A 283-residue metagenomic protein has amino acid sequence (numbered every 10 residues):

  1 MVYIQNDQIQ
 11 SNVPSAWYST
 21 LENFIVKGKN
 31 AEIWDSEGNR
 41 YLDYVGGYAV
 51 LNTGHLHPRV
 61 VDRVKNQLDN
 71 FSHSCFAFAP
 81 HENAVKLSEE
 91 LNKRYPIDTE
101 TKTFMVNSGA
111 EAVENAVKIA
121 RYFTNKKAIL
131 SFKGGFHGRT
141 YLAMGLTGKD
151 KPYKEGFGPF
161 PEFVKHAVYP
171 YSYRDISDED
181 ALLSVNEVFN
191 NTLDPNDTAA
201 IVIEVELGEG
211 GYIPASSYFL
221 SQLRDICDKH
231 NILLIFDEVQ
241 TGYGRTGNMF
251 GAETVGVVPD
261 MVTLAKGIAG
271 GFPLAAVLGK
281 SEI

Functional and structural regions predicted by a protein language model:
M1-I283: Conserved N-terminal phosphate-binding loop of PLP-dependent enzymes in the Aspartate aminotransferase
